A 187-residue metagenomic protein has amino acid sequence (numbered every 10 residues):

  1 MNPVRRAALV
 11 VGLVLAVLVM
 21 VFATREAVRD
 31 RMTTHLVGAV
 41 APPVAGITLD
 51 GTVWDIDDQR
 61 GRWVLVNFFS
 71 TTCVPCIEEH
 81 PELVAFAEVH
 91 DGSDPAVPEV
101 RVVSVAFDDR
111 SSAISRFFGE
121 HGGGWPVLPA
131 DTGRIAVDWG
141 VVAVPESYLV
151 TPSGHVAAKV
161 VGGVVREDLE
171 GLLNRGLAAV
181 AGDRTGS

Functional and structural regions predicted by a protein language model:
M1-P43, T185-S187: N-terminal targeting signals for export/organelle localization
A41-P42, V64, V144-P145: Short loop/turn microsegments at loop-to-beta-strand junctions
W54-I77, L83: Short active-site neighborhood of thiol/selenol oxidoreductases, capturing the structured segment around
L65-N67, S104, L149: Hydrophobic beta-strand core positions in alpha/beta domains
I77-H121, D131-D138: Structural microenvironment flanking redox-active thiols in thiol-disulfide oxidoreductases
R116-G124, A130-S187: Thiol/disulfide oxidoreductase modules built on the thioredoxin-like
